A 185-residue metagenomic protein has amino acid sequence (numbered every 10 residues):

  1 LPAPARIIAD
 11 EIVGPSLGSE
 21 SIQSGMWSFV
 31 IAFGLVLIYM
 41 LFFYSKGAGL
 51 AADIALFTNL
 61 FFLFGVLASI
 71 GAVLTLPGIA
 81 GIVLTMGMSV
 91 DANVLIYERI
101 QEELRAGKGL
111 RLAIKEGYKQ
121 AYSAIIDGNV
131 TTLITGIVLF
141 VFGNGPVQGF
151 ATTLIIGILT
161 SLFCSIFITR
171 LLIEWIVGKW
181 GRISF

Functional and structural regions predicted by a protein language model:
L1-A9: Extended, hydrophilic extramembrane loops/domains of integral membrane proteins
D10-L35, L67, G71, I114-D127 (+2 more regions): Alpha-helical membrane-interface segments at transmembrane helix boundaries
S19-T75, V141-G145: Interfacial segments of transmembrane alpha-helices in multi-pass membrane proteins
L35-F42, M88-A92, V138, T160 (+1 more regions): Hydrophobic alpha-helical membrane-associated segments
L50-G71, I82-G87, F150-S165: Small-residue-enriched core segments of transmembrane alpha-helices in multipass membrane transport and channel
G65, E102-F185: Hydrophobic alpha-helical transmembrane segments of membrane transport and translocation systems, primarily multi-pass
V90-N93, Y97-I100, R170: Membrane-embedded alpha-helices of multi-pass transport/permease systems
